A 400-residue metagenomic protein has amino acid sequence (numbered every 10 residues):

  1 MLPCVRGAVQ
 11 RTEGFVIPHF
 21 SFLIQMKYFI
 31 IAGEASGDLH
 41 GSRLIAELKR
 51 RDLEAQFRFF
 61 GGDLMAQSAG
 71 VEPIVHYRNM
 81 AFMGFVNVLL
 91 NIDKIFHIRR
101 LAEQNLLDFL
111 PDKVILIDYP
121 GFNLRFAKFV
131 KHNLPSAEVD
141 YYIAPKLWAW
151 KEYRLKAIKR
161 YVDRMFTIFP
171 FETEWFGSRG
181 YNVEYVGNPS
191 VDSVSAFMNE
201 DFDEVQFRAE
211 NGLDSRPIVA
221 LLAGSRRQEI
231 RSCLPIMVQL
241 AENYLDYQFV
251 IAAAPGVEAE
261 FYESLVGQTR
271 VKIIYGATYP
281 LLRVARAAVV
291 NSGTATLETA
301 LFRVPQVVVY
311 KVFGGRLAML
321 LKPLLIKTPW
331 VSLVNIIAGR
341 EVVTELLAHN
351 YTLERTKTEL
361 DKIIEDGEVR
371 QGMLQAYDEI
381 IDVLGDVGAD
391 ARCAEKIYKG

Functional and structural regions predicted by a protein language model:
P3, L23-G400: Nucleotide-activated sugar donor-binding and catalytic core shared by glycosyltransferases and related lipid-linked
V5-G7: Glycine-biased, low-complexity coil/linker segments
